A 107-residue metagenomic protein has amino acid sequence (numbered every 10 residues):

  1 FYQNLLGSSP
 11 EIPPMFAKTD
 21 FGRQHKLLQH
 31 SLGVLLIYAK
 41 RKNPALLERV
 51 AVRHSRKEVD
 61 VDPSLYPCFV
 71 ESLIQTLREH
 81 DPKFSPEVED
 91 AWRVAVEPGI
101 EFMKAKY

Functional and structural regions predicted by a protein language model:
F1-Y107: Globin-like tetrapyrrole-binding proteins
